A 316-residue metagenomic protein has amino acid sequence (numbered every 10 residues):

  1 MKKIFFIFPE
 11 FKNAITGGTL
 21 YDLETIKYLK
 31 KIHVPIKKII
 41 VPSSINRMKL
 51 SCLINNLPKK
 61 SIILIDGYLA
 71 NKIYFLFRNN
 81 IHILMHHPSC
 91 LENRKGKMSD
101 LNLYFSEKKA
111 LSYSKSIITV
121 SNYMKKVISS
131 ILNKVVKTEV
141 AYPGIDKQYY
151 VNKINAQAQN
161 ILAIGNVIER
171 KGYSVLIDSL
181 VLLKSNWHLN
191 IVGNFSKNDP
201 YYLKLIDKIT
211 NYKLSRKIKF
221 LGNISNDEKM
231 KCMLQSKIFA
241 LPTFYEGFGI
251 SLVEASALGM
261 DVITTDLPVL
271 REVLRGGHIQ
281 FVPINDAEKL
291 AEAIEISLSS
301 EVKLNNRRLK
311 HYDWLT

Functional and structural regions predicted by a protein language model:
L20, Q159, I168-L182, P200-L203: A conserved mid-protein helix/loop that constitutes part of the nucleotide-sugar donor-binding site
S89, M98-I117: Membrane-proximal helix-turn-helix segments that form the acceptor-binding/catalytic region of lipid-linked
Y123, G144: Carbohydrate-associated surface elements
H188-I206, G222-N223: Glycosyltransferase donor-sugar binding loop
N223-I224, K231-S236: Short alpha-helical donor nucleotide-sugar binding micro-motif in glycosyltransferases
F244: Aromatic "clamp/platform" in nucleotide-sugar-dependent glycosyltransferases that forms part of the donor/acceptor
D261-T264: Short hydrophobic beta-strand element within catalytic cores of glycosyltransferases and related nucleotide-activated
G276-E288, E295-E301: Conserved acidic donor-binding segment of nucleotide-sugar-dependent glycosyltransferases
